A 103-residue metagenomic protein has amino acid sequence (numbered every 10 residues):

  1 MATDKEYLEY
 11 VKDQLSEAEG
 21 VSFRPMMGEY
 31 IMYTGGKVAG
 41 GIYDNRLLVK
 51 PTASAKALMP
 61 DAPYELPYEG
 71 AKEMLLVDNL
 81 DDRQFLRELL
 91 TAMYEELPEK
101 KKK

Functional and structural regions predicted by a protein language model:
M1-K103: Charge-dense, helix-prone N-terminal extensions
